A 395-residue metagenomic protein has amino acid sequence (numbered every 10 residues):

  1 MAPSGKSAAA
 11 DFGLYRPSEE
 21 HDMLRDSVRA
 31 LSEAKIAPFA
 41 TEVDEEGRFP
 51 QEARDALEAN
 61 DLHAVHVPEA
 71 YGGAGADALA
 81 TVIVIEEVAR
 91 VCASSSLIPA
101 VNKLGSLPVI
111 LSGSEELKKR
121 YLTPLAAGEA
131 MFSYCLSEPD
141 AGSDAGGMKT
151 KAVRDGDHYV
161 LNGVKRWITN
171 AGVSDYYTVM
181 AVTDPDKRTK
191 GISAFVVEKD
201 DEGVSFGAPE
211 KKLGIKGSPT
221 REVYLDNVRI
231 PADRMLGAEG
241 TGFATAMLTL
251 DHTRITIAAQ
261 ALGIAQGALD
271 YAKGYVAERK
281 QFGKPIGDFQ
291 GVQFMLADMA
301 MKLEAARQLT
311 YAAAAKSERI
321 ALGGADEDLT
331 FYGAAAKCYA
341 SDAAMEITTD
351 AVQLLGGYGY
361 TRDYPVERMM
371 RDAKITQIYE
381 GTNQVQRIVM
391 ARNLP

Functional and structural regions predicted by a protein language model:
M1-S95, S112-L117, P124, G128 (+3 more regions): Alpha-helical interface subdomain recognition
A93, L97-E116, G142: N-terminal glycine-rich flavin-associated loop
G128-L136, M180: A short, Trp-centered hydrophobic/proline-enriched beta-strand micro-motif
A141-G142, R166-G172, I215, H252-T256 (+1 more regions): Glycine-rich phosphate/pyrophosphate-binding beta-alpha loops
G147, D200-P231: Flexible, small-/acidic-enriched active-site or ligand-binding loops
T150-A152: A structural signal for short hydrophobic beta-strand segments in well-ordered beta-sheet cores
D157-H158, N162-F206: A short core secondary-structure module
Y224-L248: A short, charged helix-loop
